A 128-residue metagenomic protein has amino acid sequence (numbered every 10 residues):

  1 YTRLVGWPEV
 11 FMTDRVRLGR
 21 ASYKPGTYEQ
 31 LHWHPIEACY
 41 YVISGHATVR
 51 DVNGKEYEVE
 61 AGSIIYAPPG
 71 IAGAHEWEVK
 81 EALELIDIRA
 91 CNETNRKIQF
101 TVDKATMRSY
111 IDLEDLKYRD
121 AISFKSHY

Functional and structural regions predicted by a protein language model:
Y1-V16, F100-Y128: A short, N-terminal "cap"/entry segment at the start of jelly-roll beta-barrel domains of the cupin/DSBH fold
T2-R3, R17-H34, I71: Conserved short histidine dyad/triad with adjacent acidic residue
G19, V49-D51, L85: Short hydrophobic/aromatic-rich beta-strand segments that constitute the beta-sheet cores of beta-sandwich/beta-barrel
S22-Y23, W33-V49: Short, conserved beta-strand element in jelly-roll/cupin
E29-L31, V49-R50, A67, A72-K80: Short beta-strand His + acidic residue motifs that chelate non-heme Fe in jelly-roll/DSBH and cupin folds
N53-G70: Short acidic-glycine-tyrosine-enriched beta hairpin
Y66, K80-Q99: A short hydrophobic beta-strand segment most commonly corresponding to one strand of the jelly-roll/cupin
